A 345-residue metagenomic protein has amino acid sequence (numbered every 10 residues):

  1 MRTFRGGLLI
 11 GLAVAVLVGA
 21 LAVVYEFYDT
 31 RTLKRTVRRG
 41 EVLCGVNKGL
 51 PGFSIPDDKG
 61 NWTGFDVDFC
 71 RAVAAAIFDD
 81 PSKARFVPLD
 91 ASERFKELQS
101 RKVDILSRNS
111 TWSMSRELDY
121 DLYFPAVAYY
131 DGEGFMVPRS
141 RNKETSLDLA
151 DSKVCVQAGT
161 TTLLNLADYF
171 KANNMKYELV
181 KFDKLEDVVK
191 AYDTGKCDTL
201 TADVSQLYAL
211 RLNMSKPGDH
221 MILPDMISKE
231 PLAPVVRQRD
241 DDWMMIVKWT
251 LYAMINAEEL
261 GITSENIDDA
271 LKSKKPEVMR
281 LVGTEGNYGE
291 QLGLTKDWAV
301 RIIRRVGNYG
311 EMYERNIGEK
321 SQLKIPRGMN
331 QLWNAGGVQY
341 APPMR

Functional and structural regions predicted by a protein language model:
M1-L17: N-terminal Sec-pathway targeting helices
G11, T30-N109, L292-D297, Y309 (+2 more regions): Extracytoplasmic small-molecule ligand-binding "clamshell" domains of the periplasmic binding protein/Venus flytrap
Y25-T30, D68-R71, A75-I77, P138-K143 (+6 more regions): Extended ligand-binding regions for polar small-molecule ligands
D29-T32, F65-C70, D90-R94, K102 (+7 more regions): Stable alpha-helical elements in mature extracytoplasmic
V37-R38, A74-D79, Q99-V103, S140 (+4 more regions): Sec-exported extracytoplasmic/periplasmic mature domains
L43-G52, G60-I77, T111, D131-D187: Bilobed "Venus flytrap"/periplasmic-binding protein-like clamshell domains and structurally analogous long
R71, A75, D79-D148, V204-S228 (+2 more regions): Acidic, polar ligand-binding/catalytic clefts
G289, R301-R345: Extracellular/periplasmic juxtamembrane helices and adjacent flexible linkers that interface with membrane partners
